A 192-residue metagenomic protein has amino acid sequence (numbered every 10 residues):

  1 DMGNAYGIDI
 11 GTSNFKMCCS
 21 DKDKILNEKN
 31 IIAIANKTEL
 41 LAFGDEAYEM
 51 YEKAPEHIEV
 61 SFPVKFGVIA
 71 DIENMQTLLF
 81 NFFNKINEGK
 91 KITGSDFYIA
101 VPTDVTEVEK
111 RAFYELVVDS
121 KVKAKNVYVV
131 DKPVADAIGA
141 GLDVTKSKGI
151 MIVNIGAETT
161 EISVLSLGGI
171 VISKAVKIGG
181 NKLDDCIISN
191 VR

Functional and structural regions predicted by a protein language model:
D1-I155, L165-R192: Nucleotide/phosphate-binding catalytic cleft detector across ATP-hydrolyzing and phosphate-transferring enzymes
E158: Short glycine-rich anion-binding loops that position phosphate/pyrophosphate groups of nucleotides and phosphorylated
E161-S163: A structural feature that tracks compact, well-ordered secondary-structure segments with a strong bias toward
